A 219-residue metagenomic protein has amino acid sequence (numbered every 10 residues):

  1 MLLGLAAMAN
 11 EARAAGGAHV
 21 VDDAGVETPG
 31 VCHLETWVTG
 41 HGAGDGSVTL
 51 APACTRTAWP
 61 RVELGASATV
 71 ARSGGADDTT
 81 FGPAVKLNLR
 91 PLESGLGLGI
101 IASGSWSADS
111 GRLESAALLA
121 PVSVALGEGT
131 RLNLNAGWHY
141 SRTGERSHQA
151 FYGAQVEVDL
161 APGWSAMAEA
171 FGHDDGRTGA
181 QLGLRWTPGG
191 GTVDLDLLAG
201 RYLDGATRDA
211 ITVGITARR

Functional and structural regions predicted by a protein language model:
M1-A7: Bacterial N-terminal signal peptides
A9-E11: N-terminal signal peptide c-region/cleavage motif recognized by signal peptidases
R13-R219: Transmembrane beta-barrel domains of Gram-negative outer membranes and organellar outer membranes
